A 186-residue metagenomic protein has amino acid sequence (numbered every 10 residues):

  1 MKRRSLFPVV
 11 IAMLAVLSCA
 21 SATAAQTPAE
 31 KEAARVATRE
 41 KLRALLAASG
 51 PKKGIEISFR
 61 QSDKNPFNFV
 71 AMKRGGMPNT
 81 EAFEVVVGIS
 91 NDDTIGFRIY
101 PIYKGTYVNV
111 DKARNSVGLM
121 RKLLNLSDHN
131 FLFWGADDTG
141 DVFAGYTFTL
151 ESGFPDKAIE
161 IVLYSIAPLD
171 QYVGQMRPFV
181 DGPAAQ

Functional and structural regions predicted by a protein language model:
M1-V10: Bacterial N-terminal signal peptides that target proteins for export
V9-S18: Bacterial N-terminal signal peptides
T23-A82: Charge-rich, low-complexity N-terminal segments
P28, S49, R98-D141: Short, internal acidic amphipathic alpha-helical interface segments that mediate docking to partner proteins
D63, I89-N91, P101-Y103, D138 (+1 more regions): A mature extracytoplasmic/lumenal domain signature
N79-V108: A short acidic-to-branched-hydrophobic micro-motif
L124-V173: A short, solvent-exposed beta-edge/loop patch
R177-Q186: Short, highly charged C-terminal tails/helix-capping segments
